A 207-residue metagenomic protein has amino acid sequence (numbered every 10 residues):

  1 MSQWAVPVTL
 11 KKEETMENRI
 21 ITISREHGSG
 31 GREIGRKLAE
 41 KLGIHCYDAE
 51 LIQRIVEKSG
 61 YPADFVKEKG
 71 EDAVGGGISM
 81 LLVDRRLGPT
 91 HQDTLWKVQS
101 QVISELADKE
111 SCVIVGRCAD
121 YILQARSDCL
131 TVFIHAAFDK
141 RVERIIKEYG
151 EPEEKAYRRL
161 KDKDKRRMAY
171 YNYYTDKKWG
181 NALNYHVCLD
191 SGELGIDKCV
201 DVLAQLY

Functional and structural regions predicted by a protein language model:
M1-T15: Short, Lys/Arg-enriched N-terminal segments with co-localized hydrophobic residues within the first ~10-30 amino acids
E17-I21, R25, E110: Pre-Walker A (Motif I) flank of P-loop NTPase domains
I23-R36: Glycine-rich phosphate-binding P-loop
H45-V56: Short beta-strand-centered segment that lines the nucleotide-binding/catalytic pocket of NTP-utilizing
V56-S111: ATP-dependent small-molecule kinase phosphotransfer cores that center on conserved nucleotide phosphate-binding segments
V74-L81, D93, P152-D197: Small-molecule kinase domains that catalyze NTP-dependent phosphoryl transfer to phosphate-bearing small molecules
L106, I122-R126: RNA pseudouridine synthases
A125-E148, E153-K163: Conserved phosphate-donor/acceptor-positioning beta-strand/loop module used by diverse small-molecule
